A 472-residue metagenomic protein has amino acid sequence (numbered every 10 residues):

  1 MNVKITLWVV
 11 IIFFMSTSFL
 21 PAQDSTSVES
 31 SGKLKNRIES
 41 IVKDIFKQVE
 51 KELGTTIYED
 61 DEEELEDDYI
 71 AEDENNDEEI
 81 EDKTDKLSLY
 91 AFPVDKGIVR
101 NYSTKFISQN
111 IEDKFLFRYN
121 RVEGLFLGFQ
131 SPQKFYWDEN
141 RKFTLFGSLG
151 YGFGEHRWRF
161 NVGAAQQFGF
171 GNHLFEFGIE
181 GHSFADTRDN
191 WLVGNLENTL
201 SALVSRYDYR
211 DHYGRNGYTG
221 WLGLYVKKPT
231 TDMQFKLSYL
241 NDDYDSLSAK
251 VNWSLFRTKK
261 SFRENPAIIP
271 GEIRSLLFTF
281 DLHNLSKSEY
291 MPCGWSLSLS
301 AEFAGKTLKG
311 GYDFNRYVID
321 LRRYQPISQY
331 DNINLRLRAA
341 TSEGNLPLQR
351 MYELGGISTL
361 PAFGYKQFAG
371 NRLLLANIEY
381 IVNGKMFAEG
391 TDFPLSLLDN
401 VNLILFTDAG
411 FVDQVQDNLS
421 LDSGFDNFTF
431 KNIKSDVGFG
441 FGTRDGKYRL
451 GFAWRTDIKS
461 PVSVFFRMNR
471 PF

Functional and structural regions predicted by a protein language model:
L20-D24: Boundary at the C-terminal end of the N-terminal hydrophobic targeting segment
L34-L149, W191, D208, K228 (+5 more regions): Outer-membrane beta-barrel initiation region
I107-Y119, Q130, F135, N140-Q166 (+5 more regions): Transmembrane beta-strand segments that form the barrel wall of outer-membrane beta-barrel proteins
E123-L127, H156-F160, G214-Y218, P270-L276 (+7 more regions): Residues that define the transmembrane beta-barrel architecture of outer-membrane proteins
L125, E139-L145, W158, G171-F177 (+9 more regions): Outer-envelope beta-barrel architecture signal
L127-Q133, V162-Q166, I179, G220-V226 (+9 more regions): Residues on the lipid-exposed face of transmembrane beta-strands in outer-membrane beta-barrel proteins
K134-K228, Y239: Outer-membrane beta-barrel channel domains
E176-D211, K259-I269, I273-L397: C-terminal outer-membrane beta-barrel translocator/porin domains of Gram-negative envelope proteins and their
